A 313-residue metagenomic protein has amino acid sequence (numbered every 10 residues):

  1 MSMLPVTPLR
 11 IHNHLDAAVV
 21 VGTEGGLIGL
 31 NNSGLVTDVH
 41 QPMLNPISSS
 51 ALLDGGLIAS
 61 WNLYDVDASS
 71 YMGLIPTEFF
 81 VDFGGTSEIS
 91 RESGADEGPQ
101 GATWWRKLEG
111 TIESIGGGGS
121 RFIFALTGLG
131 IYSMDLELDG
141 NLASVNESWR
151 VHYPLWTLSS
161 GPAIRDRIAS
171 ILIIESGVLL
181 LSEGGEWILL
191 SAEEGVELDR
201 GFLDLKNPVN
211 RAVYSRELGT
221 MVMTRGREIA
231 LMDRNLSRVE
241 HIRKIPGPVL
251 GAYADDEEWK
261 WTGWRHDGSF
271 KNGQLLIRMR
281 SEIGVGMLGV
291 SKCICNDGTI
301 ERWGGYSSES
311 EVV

Functional and structural regions predicted by a protein language model:
M1-L57, V66-D67, Y71-E78, S87-I89 (+2 more regions): N-terminal "mature head" segments of proteins
M3-D16, P42-G56, P99-S120, L155-E175 (+4 more regions): Repeated scaffold domains used in trafficking and secretory/extracellular systems, primarily beta-propellers
V19-G22, G29, I58-W61, I123-A125 (+5 more regions): Conserved beta-strand element within WD40/beta-propeller blades
G25-N31, Y64-G84, G128-D135, G184-L190 (+3 more regions): Structural motif
S33-V36, F79, L138-G140, E194-V196 (+3 more regions): Short coil turn/linker residues within repeat-based beta-strand modules
T37-M43, D82-W104, N141-W156, L198-D204 (+3 more regions): Beta-propeller fold detector
G98-P99, L108-L203: Solenoidal tandem-repeat scaffolds enriched in leucines and small polar residues
I242, T262-V313: Hydrophilic extracytoplasmic domains
